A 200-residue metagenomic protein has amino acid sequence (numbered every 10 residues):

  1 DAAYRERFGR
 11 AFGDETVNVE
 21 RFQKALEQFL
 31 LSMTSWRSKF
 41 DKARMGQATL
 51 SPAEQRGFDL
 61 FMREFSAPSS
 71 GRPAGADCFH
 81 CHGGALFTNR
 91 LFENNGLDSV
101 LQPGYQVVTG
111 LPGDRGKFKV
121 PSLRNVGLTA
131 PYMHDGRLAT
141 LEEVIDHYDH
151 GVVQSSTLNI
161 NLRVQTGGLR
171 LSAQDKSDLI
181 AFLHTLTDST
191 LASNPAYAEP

Functional and structural regions predicted by a protein language model:
D1-A67, G83-F87, G168, Q174-P200: Post-cleavage N-terminal segment of exported redox proteins
E6, R10, K24, V107-G110 (+2 more regions): Generic preference for well-ordered secondary structure
K39-H147, V152-N159, N194-P200: Short glycine/threonine-rich turn/loop motifs
A76, F118-P121, T166, Q174-I180: Active-site lining segments that contact anionic ligands and/or coordinate catalytic metals
N159-G167: Small/polar glycine-rich anion-binding or flexible loop at a beta-alpha turn
